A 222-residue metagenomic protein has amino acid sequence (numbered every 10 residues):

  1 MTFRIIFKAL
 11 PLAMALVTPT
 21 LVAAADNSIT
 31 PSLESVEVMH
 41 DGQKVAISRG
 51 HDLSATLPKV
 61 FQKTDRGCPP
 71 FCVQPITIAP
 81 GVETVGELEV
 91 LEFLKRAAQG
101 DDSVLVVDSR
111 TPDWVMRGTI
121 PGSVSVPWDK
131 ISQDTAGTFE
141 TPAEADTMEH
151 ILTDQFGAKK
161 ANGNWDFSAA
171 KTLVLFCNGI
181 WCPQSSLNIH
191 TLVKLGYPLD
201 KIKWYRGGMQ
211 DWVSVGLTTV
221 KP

Functional and structural regions predicted by a protein language model:
M1-L10: Bacterial N-terminal signal peptides that target proteins for export
A9-P19: Bacterial N-terminal signal peptides
A23-L105, S109-G118, W128: Flexible, polar/low-complexity N-terminal or interdomain linker segments that lie immediately upstream of folded
R96-A169: Mid-length scaffold segments of soluble, non-membrane domains
T111-V115, K130-Q133, G179-P183, G208-W212: Solvent-exposed loop/turn segments at secondary-structure junctions within structured extracellular/periplasmic domains
R117-G118, Q184-H190, S214-V215: A short acidic (Asp/Glu
E144-M209: Catalytic cysteine-centered active loop of the rhodanese-like fold, especially the PTP/DSP P-loop
V215-P222: Active-site neighborhoods of enzymes that stabilize oxyanions during catalysis
